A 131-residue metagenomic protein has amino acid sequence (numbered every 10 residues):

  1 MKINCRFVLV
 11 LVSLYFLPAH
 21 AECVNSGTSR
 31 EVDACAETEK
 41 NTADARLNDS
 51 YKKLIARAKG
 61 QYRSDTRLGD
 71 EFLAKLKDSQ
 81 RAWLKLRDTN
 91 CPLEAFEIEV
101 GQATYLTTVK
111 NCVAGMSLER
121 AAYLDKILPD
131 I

Functional and structural regions predicted by a protein language model:
M1-V8: Bacterial N-terminal signal peptides that target proteins for export
V8-L9, A19: Cleavable N-terminal signal peptides
L14-P18: N-terminal signal peptide c-region/cleavage motif recognized by signal peptidases
A19-I131: N-terminal alpha-helical modules
